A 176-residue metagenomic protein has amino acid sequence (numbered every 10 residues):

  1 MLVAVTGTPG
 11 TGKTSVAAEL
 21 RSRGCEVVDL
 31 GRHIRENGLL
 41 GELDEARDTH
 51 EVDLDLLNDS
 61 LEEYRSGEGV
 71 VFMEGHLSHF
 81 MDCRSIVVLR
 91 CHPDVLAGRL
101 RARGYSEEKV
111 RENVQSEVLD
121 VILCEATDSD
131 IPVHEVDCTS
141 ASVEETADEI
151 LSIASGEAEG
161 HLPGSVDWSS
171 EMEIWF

Functional and structural regions predicted by a protein language model:
M1-L2: Pre-Walker A (Motif I) flank of P-loop NTPase domains
V5: Hydrophobic anchor at the beta1->P-loop junction of P-loop NTPases
T8, L20: P-loop (Walker A) phosphate-binding loop of NTP-binding proteins
T11: ATP-binding Walker
T14: Walker A/P-loop
C25-M81, G164-W175: ATP-dependent small-molecule kinase phosphotransfer cores that center on conserved nucleotide phosphate-binding segments
E42, C91-H134, S140, A158: A glycine- and Lys/Arg-enriched "phosphate-lid" helix/loop adjacent to the NTP-binding pocket of small-molecule kinases
T127-F176: NTP-dependent small-molecule kinase module
